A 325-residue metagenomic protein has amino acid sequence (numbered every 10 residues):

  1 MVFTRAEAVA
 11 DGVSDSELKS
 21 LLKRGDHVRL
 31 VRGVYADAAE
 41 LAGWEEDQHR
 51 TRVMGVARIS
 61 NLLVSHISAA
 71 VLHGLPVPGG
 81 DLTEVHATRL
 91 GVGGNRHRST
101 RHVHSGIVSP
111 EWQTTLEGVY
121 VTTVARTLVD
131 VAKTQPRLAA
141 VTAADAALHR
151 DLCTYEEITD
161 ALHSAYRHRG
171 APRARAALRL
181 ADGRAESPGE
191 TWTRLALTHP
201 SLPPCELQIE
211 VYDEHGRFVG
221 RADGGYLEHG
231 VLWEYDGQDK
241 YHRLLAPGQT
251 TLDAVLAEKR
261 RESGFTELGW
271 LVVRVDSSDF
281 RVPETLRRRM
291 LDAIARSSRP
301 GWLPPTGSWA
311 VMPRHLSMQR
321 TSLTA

Functional and structural regions predicted by a protein language model:
M1-P172, E206, A295-A325: Short gly/ser-rich loop at a beta-strand->alpha-helix junction or flexible surface loop bordering the NTP-binding
S14, L148-A325: Surface segments flanking catalytic/ligand-binding clefts of nucleic-acid enzymes
